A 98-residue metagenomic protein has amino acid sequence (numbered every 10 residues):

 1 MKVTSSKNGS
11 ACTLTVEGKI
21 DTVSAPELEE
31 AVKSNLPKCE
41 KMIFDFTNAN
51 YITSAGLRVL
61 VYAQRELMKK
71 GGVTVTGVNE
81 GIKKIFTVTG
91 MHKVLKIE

Functional and structural regions predicted by a protein language model:
K2-V3, S34: Short leucine-rich amphipathic alpha-helices used at interfaces
V3-L28, T47: STAS-typified acidic loop motif
T22-V94: Amphipathic alpha-helical interaction surfaces in cytosolic regulatory modules
K96-E98: Short acidic-hydrophobic, aromatic-tinged amphipathic segments that line or gate anion-handling sites
